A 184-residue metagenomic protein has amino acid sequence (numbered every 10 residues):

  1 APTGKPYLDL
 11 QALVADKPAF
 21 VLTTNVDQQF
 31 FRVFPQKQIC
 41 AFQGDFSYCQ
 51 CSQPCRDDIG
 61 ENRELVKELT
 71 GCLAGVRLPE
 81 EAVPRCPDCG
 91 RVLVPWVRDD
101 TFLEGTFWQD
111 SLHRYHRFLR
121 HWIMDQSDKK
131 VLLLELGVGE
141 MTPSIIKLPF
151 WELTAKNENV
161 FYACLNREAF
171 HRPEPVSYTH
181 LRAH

Functional and structural regions predicted by a protein language model:
A1-H184: Conserved catalytic alpha/beta core of Sir2/sirtuin-type deacylases, generalized to analogous enzyme cores that bind
